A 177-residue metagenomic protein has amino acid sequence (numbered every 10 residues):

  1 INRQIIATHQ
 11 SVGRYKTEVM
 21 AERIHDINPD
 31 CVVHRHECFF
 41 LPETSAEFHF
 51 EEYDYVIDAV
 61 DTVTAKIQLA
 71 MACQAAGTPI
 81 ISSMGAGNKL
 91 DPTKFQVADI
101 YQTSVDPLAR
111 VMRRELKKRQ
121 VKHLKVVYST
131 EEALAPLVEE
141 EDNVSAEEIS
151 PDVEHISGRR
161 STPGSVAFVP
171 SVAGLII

Functional and structural regions predicted by a protein language model:
I1-I177: Adenine nucleotide-associated cytosolic modules
